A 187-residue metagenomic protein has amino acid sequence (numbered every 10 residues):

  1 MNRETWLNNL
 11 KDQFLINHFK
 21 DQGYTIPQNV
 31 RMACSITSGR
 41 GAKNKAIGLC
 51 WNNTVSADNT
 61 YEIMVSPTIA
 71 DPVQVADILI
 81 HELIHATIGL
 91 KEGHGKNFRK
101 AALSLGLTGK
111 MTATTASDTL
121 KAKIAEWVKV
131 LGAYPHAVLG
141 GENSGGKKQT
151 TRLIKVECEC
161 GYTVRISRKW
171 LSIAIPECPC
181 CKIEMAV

Functional and structural regions predicted by a protein language model:
M1-A70, L90-V187: Metalloprotease/metallohydrolase-associated module, dominated by Zn2+-dependent proteases
Q74-L90: Active-site recognition of the HExxH zinc-binding catalytic motif
